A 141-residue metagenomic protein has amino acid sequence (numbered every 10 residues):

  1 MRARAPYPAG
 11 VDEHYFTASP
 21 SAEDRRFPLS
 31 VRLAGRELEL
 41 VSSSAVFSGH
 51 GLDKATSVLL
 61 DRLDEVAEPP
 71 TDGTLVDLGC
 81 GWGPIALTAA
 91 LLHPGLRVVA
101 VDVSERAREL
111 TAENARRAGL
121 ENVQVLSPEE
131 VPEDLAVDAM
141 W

Functional and structural regions predicted by a protein language model:
M1, Y7, R32, P70 (+1 more regions): Generic detector of intrinsically disordered, low-complexity, polar/charged segments
R2-R36, S44-G49: N-terminal auxiliary segments of SAM/dcSAM-dependent transferases
G35, A45, A55, G79-G83: Glycine-centered flexibility sites
S43-S44, G49, W82, P128: Generic secondary-structure boundary/loop-capping signal
S44-D64: Conserved SAM-binding loop and adjacent beta-strand
V58-E133, V137-W141: Conserved SAM/SAH cofactor-binding pocket of Class I
